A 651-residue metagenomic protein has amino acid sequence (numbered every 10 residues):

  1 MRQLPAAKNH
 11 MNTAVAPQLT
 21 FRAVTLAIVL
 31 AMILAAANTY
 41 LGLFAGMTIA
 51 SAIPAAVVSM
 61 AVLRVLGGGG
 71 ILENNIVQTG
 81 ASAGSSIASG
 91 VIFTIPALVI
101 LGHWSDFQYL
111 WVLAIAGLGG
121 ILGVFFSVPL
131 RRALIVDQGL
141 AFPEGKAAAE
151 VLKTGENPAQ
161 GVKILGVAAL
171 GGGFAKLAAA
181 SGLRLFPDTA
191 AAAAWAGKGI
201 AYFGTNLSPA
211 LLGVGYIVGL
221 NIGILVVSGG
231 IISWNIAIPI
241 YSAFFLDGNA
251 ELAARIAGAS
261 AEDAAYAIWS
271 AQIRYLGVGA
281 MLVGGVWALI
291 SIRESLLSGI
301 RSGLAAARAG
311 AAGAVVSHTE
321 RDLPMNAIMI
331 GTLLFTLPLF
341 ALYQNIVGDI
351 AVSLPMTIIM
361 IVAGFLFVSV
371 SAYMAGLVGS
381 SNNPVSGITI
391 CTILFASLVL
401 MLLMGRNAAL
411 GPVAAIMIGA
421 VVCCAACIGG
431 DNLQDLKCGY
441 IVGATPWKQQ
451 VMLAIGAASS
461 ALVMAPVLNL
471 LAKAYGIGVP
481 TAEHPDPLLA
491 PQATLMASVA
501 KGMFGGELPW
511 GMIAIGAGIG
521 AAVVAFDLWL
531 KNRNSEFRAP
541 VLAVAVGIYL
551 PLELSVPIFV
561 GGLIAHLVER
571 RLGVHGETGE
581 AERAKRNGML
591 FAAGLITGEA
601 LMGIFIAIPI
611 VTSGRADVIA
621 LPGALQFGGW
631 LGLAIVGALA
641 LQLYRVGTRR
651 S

Functional and structural regions predicted by a protein language model:
M1-S651: Alpha-helical multipass membrane-protein architecture
